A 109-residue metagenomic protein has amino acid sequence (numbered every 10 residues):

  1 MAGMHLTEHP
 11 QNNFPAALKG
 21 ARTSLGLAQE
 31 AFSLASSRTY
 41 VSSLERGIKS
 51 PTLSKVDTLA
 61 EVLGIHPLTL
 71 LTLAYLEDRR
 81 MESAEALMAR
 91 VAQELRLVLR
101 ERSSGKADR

Functional and structural regions predicted by a protein language model:
M1-S24: A short, Lys/Arg-rich alpha-helix, primarily the initiator
F14, L71-L73: Conserved short hydrophobic patches within well-ordered secondary structure
S24-R46: Short alpha-helical DNA-recognition segment
S54-L70: DNA major-groove recognition helix of helix-turn-helix/homeodomain DNA-binding modules
L73-R109: Short, charged recognition helix plus adjacent turn of helix-turn-helix-like nucleic-acid-binding domains
